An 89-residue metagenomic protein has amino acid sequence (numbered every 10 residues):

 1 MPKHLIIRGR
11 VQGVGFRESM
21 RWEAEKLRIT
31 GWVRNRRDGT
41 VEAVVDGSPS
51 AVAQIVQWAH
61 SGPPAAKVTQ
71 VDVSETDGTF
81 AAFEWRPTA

Functional and structural regions predicted by a protein language model:
M1-A89: Intrinsically disordered, low-complexity, mixed-charge
